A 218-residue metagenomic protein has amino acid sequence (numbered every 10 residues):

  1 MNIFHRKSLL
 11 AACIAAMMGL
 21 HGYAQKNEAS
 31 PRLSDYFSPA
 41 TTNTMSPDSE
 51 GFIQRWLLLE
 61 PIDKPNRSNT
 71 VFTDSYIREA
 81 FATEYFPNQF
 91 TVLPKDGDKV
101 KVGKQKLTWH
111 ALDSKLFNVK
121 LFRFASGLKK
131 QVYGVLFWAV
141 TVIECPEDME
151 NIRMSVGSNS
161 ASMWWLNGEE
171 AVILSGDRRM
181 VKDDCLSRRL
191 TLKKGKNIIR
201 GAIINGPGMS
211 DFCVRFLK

Functional and structural regions predicted by a protein language model:
M1-L10: Bacterial N-terminal signal peptides that target proteins for export
A11-G19: Bacterial N-terminal signal peptides
L20-A24: Sec/Tat signal peptide C-region and signal peptidase I cleavage site
Q25-V119, A202-K218: Accessory carbohydrate-binding/adhesion or oligomerization-edge regions at the termini of glycan-active proteins
Y133-E144: Short beta-strands within extracellular/lumenal beta-sheet-rich domains
C145, M154-S158, I203-N205: Non-cytosolic beta-sheet module surface loops
E150-W165, I199: Aromatic-lined ligand-binding clefts that engage carbohydrates, nucleic acids, or primary amines
L166-R215: Beta-strand-rich ligand-recognition modules
